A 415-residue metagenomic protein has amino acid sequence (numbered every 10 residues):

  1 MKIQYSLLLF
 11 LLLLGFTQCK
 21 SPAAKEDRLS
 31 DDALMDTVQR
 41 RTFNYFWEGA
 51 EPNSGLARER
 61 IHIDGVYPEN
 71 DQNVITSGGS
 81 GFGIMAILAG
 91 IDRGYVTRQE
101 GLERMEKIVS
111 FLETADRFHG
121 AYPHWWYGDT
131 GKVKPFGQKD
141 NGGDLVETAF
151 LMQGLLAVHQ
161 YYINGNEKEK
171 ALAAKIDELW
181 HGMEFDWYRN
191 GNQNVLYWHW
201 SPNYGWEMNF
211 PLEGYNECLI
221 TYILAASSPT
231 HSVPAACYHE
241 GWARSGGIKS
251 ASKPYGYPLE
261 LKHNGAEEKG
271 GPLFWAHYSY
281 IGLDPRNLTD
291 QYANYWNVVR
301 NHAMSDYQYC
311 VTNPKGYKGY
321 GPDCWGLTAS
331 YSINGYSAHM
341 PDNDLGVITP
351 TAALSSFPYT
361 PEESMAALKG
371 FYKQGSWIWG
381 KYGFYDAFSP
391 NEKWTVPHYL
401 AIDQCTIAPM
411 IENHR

Functional and structural regions predicted by a protein language model:
M1-E26: Bacterial Sec-dependent N-terminal signal peptides
A24-R415: Ser/Thr/Asn(+Pro)-rich, low-complexity disordered segments
